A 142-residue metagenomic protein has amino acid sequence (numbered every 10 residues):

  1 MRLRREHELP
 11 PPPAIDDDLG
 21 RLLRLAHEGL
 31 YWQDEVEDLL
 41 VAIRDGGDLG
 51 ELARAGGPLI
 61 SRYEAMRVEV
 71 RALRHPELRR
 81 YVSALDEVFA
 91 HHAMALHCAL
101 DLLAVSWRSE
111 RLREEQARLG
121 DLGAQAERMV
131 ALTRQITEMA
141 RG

Functional and structural regions predicted by a protein language model:
M1-P10: Actinobacteria-biased recognition of intrinsically disordered, low-complexity terminal regions
R2, A72, D101-L102: Acidic/proline-rich low-complexity IDRs
P11-P76, R113-A140: Alpha-helical segments in soluble extracytoplasmic regions
Y63, P76-L119: Long, amphipathic, charge-rich alpha-helical segments that form helical bundles/coiled-coils
